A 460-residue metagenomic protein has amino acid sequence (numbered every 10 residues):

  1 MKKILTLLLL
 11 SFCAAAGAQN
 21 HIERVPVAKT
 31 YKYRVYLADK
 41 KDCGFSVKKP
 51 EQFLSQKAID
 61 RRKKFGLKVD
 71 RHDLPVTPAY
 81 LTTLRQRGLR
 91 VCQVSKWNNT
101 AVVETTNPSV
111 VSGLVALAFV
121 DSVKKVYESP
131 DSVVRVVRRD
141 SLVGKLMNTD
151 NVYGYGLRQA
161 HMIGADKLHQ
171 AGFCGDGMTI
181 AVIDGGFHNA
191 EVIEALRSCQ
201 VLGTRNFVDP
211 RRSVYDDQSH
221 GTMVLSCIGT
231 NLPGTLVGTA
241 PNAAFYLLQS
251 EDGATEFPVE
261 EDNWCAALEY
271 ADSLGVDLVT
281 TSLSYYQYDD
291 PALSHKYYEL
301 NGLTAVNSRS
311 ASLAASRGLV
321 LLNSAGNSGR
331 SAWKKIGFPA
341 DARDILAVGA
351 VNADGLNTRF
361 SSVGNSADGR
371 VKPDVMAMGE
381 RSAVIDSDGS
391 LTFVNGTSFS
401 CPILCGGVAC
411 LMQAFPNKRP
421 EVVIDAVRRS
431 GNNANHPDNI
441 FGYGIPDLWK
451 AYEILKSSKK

Functional and structural regions predicted by a protein language model:
M1-V25: Bacterial Sec-dependent N-terminal signal peptides
Q19-P26, V91-S95, N107-V110, R135-V182 (+4 more regions): N-terminal domain-start motif of subtilase-like serine proteases
N20-S141: Inhibitory N-terminal propeptides of secreted protease zymogens
A28, S122, D166-R205, P210-E260 (+7 more regions): Subtilisin-like serine protease catalytic core
R34, Q93, T100-E104, K124 (+13 more regions): Structural recognition of the beta-strand scaffold that forms the well-ordered cores of secreted hydrolase catalytic
H169, N231-G234, L247-D341, A367-R370 (+2 more regions): Substrate-binding/access-modulating region of protease and related hydrolase catalytic domains
E194-T204, A353-S398, N435: Catalytic-core environment of secreted peptidases
L225, Y246-D252, K335, G379-F441 (+3 more regions): Hydrolase catalytic cores
